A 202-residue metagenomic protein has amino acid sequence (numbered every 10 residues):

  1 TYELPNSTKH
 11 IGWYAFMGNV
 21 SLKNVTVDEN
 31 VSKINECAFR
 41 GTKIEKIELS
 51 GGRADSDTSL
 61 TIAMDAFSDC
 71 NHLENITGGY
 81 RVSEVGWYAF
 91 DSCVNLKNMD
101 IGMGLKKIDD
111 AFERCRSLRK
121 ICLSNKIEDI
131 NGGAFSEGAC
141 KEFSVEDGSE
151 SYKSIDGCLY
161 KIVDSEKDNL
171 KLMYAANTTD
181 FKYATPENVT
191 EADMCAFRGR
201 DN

Functional and structural regions predicted by a protein language model:
T1-H10, N19-K33, T42-T61, C70-E84 (+5 more regions): Structural signature of tandem-repeat unit edges
